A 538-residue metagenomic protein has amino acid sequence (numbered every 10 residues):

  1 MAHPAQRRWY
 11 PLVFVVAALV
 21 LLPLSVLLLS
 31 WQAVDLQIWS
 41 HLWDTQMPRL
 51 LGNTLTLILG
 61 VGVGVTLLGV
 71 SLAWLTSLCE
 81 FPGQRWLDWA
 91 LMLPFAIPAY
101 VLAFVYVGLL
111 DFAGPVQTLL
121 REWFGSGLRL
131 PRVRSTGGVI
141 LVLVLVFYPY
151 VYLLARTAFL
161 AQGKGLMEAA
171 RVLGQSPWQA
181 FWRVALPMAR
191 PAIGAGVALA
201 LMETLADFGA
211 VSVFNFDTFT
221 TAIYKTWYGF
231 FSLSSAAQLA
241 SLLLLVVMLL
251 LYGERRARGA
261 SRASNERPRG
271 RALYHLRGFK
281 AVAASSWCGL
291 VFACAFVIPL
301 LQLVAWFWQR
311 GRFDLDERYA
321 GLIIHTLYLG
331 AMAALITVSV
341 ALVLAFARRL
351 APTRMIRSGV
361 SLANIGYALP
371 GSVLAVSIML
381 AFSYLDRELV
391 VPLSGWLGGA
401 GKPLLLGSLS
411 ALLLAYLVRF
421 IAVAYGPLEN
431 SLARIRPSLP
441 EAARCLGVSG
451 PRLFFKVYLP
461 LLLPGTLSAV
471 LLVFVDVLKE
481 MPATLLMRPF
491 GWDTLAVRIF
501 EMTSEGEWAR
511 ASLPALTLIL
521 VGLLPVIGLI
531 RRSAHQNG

Functional and structural regions predicted by a protein language model:
M1-R7, R183-L186, Y274-R277: Short, Lys/Arg-rich N-terminal segment immediately upstream of the first membrane anchor
P4-V34, T45-L160, M188-F208, A236-R255 (+7 more regions): Membrane-water interface segments at the C-terminal ends of transmembrane alpha-helices in multi-pass inner-membrane
L51, G174-S176, R183, I323: Polytopic alpha-helical membrane proteins, predominantly small-molecule transporters/carriers
L120, G163-K164, Q179, A210 (+5 more regions): Feature of multi-pass inner-membrane transport and sensor proteins that recognizes transmembrane helices together
M167, P440-E441: Short alpha-helical segment that forms part of, or immediately flanks, the ligand-binding pocket in carbohydrate-active
A170-R171, A443: The alpha-helix within a helix-turn-helix
L205-F231, K479-W508: Glycine-rich helix-loop "coupling/hinge" segments at transmembrane-helix boundaries in multipass transporters
E441, C445-L446, K456-V457: ABC-family ATPase nucleotide-binding domain "signature/switch" substructure
